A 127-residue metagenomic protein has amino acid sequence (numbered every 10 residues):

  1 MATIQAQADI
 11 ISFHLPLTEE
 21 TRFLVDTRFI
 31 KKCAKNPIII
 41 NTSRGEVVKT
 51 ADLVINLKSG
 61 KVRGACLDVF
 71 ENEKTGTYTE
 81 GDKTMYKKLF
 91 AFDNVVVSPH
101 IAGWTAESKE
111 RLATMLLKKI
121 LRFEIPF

Functional and structural regions predicted by a protein language model:
M1-A8: Short acidic low-complexity segments
A2, T27-I30, V54, Y86-K87: Short hydrophobic/charged patches on amphipathic alpha-helices used for structural packing and interfaces
A6, K31, F90-A91: Solvent-exposed polar/charged
D9, L15-L17, S43-R44, F70-E71: Short glycine-/small-residue-rich Rossmann-like dinucleotide-binding loops
D9-I10, I38: Short SAM/SAH-binding signature in class I
H14, F23, H100: Histidine-centered active-site/metal-ligand motif
E20-I39: Rossmann-fold NAD(P) dinucleotide-binding segment
N36, R44-F127: Rossmann-like dinucleotide-binding domain for NAD(H)/NADP(H)
